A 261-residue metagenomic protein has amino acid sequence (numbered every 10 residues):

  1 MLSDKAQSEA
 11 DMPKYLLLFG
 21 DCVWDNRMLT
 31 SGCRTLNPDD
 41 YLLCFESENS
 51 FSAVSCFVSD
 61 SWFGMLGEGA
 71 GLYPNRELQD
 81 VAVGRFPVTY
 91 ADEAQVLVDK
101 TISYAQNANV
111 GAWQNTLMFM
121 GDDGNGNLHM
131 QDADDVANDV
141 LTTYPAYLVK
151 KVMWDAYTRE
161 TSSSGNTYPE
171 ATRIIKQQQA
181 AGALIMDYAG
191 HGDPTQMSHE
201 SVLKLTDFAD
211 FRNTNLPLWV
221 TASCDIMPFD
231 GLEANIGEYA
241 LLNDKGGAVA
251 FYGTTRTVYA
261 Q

Functional and structural regions predicted by a protein language model:
M1-Q261: Cysteine-dependent hydrolase recognition
